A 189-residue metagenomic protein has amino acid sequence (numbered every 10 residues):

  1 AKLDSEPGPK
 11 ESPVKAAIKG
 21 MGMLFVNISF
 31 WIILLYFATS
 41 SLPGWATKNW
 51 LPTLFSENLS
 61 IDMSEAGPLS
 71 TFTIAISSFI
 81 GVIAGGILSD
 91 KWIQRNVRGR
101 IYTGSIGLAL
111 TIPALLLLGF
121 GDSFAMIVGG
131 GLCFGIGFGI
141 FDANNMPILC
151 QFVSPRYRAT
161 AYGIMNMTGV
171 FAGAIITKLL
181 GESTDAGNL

Functional and structural regions predicted by a protein language model:
A1-K19: Flexible cytoplasmic inter-helical loops of multi-pass small-molecule transporters
G22-I83, F138-M146, G173-T177: Extracytoplasmic gate region of multi-pass secondary transporters
F55-S56, L88-S89, I93, L180-N188: Interfacial helix-cap and linker-helix signal at transmembrane-aqueous boundaries of multi-pass secondary transporters
D62-E65, G99-Y102, E182-L189: A membrane-interface helix-boundary motif in multi-pass transporters
V82, F152-G187: A late C-terminal transmembrane helix in Major Facilitator Superfamily
D90-G107: Cytoplasmic membrane-interface "Motif A"-like loop-to-helix N-cap segments of 12-TM Major Facilitator Superfamily
L108-D122: C-terminal ends and interior cores of transmembrane alpha-helices in multi-pass membrane transporters/permeases
F124-I140: Hydrophobic core of transmembrane alpha-helices in multi-pass small-molecule transporters, especially MFS/SLC-type
